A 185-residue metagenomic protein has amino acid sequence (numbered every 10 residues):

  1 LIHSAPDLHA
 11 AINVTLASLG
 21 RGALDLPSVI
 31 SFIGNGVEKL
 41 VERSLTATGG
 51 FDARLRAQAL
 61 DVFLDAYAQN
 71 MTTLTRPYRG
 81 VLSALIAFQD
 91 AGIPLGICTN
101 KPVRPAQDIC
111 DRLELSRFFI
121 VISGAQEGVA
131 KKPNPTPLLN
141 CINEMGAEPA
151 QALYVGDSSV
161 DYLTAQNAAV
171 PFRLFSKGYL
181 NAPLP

Functional and structural regions predicted by a protein language model:
L1-S31: Active-site neighborhood of HAD-like aspartate-dependent phosphohydrolases
G22, L115-I120, E148: Conserved H-loop
P27-S28, A57, S116-K131: A short, structured active-site edge motif that brings together acidic residues
N35-Q69, A87: A metal-dependent, Asp-based hydrolase signature
D65-I97, V103-Q107, P135: Short, acidic loop-to-helix structural element flanking the phosphoryl-transfer center in phosphate-processing enzymes
I86-A87, A91-P94, I120, Q151 (+1 more regions): Structural signature of beta-strand start/N-cap positions in the alpha/beta core of ABC transporter nucleotide-binding
K132-E144: Short loop-to-alpha-helix "cap/lid" segments that border enzyme active sites across diverse enzyme classes
I142, L153-P185: Acidic, Mg2+-coordinating phosphoryl-transfer loop and its flanking beta/alpha structural elements, shared across
